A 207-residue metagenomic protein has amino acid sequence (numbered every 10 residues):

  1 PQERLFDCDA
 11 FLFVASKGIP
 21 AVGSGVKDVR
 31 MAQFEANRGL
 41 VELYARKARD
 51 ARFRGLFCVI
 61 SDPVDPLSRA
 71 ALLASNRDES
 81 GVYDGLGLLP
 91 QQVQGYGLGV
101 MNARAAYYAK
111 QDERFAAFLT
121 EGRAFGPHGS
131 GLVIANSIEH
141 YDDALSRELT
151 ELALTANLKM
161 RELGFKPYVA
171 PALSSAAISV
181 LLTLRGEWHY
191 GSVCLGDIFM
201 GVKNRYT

Functional and structural regions predicted by a protein language model:
Q2-L56: Rossmann-like NAD(P)-binding element
F6, E35-G39, L43, P66 (+2 more regions): Conserved active-site and cofactor/substrate-binding residues in soluble primary-metabolism enzymes
L12, I19, S75, E79 (+1 more regions): Structural signal for hydrophobic packing residues in well-ordered secondary-structure cores of soluble enzyme domains
A15, V59-Y141: Rossmann-fold dinucleotide-binding core
M31, F57, S61, P167: Short, charged/polar micro-motifs that form catalytic or ligand-binding hotspots
L43, K47, A70, Y107-Y108 (+1 more regions): Alpha-helical scaffold segments in soluble metabolic enzymes
A48, R52, A71, S75-E79 (+3 more regions): Short, well-ordered alpha-helical segments in soluble proteins
K110-T207: Long, compositionally biased stretches enriched for glycine and/or charged residues
